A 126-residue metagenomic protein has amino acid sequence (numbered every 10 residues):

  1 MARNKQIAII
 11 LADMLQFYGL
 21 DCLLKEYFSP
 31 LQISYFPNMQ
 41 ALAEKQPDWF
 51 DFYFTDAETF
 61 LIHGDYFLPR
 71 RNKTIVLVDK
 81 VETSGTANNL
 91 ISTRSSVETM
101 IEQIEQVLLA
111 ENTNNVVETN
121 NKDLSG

Functional and structural regions predicted by a protein language model:
M1-N115: N-terminal regulatory/sensing modules of transcriptional regulators
V117-G126: Helix-turn-helix DNA-binding segment
